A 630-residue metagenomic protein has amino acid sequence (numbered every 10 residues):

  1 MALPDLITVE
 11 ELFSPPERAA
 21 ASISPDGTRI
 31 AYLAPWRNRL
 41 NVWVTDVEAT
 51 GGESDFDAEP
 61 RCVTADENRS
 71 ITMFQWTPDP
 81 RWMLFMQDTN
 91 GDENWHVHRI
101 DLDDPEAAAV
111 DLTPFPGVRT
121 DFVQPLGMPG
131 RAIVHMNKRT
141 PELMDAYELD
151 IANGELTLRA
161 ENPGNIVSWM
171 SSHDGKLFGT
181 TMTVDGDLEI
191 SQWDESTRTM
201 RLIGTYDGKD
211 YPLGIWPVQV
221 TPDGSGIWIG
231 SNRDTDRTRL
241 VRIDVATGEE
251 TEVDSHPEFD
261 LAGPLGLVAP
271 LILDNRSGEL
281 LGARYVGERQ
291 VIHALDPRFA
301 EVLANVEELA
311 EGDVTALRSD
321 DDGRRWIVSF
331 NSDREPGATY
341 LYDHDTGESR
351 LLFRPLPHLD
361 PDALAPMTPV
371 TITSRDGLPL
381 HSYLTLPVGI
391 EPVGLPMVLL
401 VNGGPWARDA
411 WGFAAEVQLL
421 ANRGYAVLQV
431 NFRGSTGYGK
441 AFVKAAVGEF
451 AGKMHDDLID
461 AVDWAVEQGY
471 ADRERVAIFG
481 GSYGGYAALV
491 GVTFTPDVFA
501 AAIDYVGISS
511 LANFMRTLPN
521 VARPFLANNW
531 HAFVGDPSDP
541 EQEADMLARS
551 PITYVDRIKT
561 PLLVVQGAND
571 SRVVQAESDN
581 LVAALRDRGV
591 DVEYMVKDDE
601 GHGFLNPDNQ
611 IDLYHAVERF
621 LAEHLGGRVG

Functional and structural regions predicted by a protein language model:
M1-L3: Sequence/structural signature of beta-propeller modules and their immediately flanking N-terminal secretory/stalk
V9, F13-A19, P25, R29 (+6 more regions): Peripheral, non-catalytic segments that deliver or gate enzyme domains
I133, G179, L281, V370 (+5 more regions): Hydrophobic/aromatic beta-strand patches that form the interior of the parallel beta-sheet core in alpha/beta enzyme
G230, T385, L400-V401, F479 (+1 more regions): Short hydrophobic segments within beta-strands
S319-R324, N402, G481-G484: A glycine-rich phosphate-binding loop feature that marks nucleotide/adenosyl-phosphate handling sites
V393-G403: Short beta-strand element of the alpha/beta-hydrolase
M397, A421-N431, E593: A fold-wide structural signal in alpha/beta-hydrolase
F432-G630: Active-site-proximal cap/loop segments of hydrolase catalytic domains
